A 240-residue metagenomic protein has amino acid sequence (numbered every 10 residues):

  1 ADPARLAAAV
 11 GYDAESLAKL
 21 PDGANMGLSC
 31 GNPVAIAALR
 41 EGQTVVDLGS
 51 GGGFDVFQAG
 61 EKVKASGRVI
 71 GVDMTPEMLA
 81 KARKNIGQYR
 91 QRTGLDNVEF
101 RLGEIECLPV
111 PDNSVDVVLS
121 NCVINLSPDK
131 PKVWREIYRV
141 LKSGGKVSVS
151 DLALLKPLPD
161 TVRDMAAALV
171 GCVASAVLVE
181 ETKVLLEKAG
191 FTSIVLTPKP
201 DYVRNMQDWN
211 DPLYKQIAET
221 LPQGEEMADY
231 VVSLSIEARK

Functional and structural regions predicted by a protein language model:
D2-T44, D55-K62: Conserved alpha-helix/loop element of class I SAM-dependent methyltransferases that forms part of the SAM/SAH-binding
R40-C107: Class I SAM-dependent methyltransferase SAM/SAH-binding core
V45, V118-L119: Hydrophobic beta-strand segment of the Class I
C107-D112, P128: Short conserved loop adjoining the S-adenosyl-L-methionine
P131-K146: A short glycine-rich, Lys/Arg-flanked "PGG" loop and its adjoining helix->strand segment in the class I
A153-V173: Short, glycine-/aromatic-enriched active-site segment of Class I SAM-dependent methyltransferases
A174-G190: Short alpha-helix
A189-K240: C-terminal lobe and adjacent flexible extensions of AdoMet/dcAdoMet transferase-like proteins
